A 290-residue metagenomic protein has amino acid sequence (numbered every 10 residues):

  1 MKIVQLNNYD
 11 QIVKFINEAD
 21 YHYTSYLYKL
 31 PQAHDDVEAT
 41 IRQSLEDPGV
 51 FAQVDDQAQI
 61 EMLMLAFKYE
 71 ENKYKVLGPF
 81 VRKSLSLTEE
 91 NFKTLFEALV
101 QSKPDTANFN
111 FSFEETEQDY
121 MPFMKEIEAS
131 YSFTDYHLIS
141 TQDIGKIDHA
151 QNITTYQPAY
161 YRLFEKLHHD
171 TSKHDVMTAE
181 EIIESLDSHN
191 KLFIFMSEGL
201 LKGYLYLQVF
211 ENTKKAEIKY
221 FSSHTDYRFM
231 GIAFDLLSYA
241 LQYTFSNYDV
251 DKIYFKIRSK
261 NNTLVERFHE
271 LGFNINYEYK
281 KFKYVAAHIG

Functional and structural regions predicted by a protein language model:
M1-H34, K146-D175: Short amphipathic alpha-helix that is part of the acyltransferase structural core
Y26-V50, K173-S197: Active-site rim helix/loop that mediates acceptor-substrate recognition in acyltransferases
H34-T94, G203-T225: Conserved donor-binding loop and adjoining core beta-sheet/short helix segment in diverse acyl/aminoacyl transferases
K83-H149, E278-I289: Acyl-donor-binding surface of acyltransferase catalytic domains
L85-Q101, S223, F229-Y243, E266 (+1 more regions): Conserved acetyl-CoA-binding loop-helix of GNAT-fold acetyltransferases
F109-E114, I218, K252-I257: Conserved hydrophobic beta-strand within the GNAT/NAT acetyltransferase core sheet that lines the active-site cleft
Y120-E126, N261-H269, F273: Conserved active-site tyrosine of GNAT-family acetyltransferases
I182-Y248: Glycine/small-residue-rich hydrophobic helix-like segments
